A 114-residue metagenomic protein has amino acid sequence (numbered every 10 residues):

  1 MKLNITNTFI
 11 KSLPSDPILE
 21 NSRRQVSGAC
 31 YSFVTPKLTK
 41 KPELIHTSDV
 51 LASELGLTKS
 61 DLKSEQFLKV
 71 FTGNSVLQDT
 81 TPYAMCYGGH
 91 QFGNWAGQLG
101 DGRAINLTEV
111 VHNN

Functional and structural regions predicted by a protein language model:
M1-F71: TRNA-binding/sensing appendages of the translation machinery
K41-I45, D49-N114: Conserved ATP-binding subdomain of kinase catalytic cores across diverse folds
